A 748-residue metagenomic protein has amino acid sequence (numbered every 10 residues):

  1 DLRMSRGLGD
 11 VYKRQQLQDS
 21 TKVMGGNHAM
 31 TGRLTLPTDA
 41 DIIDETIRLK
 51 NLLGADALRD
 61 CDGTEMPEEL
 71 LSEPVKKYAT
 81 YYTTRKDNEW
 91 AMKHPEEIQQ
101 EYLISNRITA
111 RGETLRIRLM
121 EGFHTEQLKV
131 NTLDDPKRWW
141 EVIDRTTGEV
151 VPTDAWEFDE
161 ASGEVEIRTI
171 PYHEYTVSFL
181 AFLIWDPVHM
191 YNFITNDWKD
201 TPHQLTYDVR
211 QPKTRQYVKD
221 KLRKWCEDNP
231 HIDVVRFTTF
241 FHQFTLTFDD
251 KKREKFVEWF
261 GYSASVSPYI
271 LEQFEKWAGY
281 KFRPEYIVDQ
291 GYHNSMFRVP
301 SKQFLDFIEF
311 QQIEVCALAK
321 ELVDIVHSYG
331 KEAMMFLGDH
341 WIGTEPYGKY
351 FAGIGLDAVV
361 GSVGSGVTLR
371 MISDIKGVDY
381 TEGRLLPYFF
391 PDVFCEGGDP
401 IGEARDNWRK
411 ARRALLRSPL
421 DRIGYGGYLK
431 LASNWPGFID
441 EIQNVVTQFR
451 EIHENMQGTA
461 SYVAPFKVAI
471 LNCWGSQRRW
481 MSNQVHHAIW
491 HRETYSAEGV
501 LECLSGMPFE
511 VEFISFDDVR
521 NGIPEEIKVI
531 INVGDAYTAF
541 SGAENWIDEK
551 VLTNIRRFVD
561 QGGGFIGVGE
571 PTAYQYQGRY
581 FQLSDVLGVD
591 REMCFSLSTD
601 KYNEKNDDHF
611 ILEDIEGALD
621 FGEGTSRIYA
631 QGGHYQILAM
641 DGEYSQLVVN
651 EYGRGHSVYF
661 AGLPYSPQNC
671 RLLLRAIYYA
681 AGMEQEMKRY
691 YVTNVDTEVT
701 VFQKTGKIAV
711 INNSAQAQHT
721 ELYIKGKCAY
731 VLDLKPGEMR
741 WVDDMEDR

Functional and structural regions predicted by a protein language model:
D1-Q16: Single conserved hydrophobic/aromatic residue that forms the stacking wall/gate of nucleotide- or nucleobase-binding
Q16-L17, L53, L70, E89-H94 (+12 more regions): Hydrophobic targeting/anchoring helices
A29, T35, D41-K76, R223-R236 (+4 more regions): Catalytic domains of carbohydrate-active enzymes, especially glycoside hydrolases
G32-A40, A55-C61, D197-Q216, V299-C316 (+6 more regions): The substrate-binding groove and active-site-proximal loops of carbohydrate-active enzymes, especially glycoside
L34-I47, D62-E65, M335-T344, L501-I523: A short, well-structured beta->alpha microelement
P95-G353, M371: Polysaccharide-binding and catalytic clefts of secreted carbohydrate-active enzymes
L246-D249, R253-F256, K430-Y462, C503-S505 (+5 more regions): Extracellular ligand-binding/catalytic regions of CAZymes and related secreted enzymes and adhesion modules
G542-A618: A glycine-rich, often tryptophan-bearing local segment used as a flexible ligand/cofactor-contacting loop or short
